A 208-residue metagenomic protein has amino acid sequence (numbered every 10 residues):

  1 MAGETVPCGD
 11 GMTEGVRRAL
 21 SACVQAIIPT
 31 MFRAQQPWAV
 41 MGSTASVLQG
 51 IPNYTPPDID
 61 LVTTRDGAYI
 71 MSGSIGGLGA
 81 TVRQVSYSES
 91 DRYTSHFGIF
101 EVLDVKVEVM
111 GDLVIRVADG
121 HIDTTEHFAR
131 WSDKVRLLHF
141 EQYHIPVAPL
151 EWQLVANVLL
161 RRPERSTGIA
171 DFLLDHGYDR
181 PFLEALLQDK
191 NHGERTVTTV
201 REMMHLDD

Functional and structural regions predicted by a protein language model:
M1-D208: Compositionally biased terminal segments of proteins
